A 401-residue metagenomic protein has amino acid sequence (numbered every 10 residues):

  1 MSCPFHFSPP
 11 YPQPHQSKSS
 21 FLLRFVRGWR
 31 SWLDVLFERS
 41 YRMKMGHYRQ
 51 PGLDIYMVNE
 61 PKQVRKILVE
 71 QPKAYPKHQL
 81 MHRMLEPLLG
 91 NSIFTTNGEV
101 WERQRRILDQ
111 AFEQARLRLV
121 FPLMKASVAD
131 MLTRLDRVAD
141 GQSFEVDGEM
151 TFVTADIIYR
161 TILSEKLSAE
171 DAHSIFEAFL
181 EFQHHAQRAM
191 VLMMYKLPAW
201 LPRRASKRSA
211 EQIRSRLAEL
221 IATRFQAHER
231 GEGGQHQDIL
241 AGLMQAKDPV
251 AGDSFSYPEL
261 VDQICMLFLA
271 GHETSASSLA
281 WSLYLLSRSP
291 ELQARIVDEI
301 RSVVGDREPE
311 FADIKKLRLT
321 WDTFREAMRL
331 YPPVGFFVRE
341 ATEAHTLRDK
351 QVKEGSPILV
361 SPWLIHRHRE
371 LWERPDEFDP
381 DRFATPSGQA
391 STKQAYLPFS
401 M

Functional and structural regions predicted by a protein language model:
M1, P9-P10, R39-H47, P51 (+2 more regions): Cytochrome P450 catalytic core segment centered on helix I
M1-R103, L119-R134, L167, S209 (+1 more regions): N-terminal membrane-proximal hinge/A-helix region immediately C-terminal to the signal-anchor transmembrane segment
F21, E86, E113, A155 (+3 more regions): Conserved cytochrome P450 catalytic core segment spanning the I/J/K helices
L23-M43, S215, E219, R307-R348 (+2 more regions): Conserved cytochrome P450 K-helix E-x-x-R motif and the immediately C-terminal K′/meander segment
F25, S40, R49-Y56, A115-A126 (+6 more regions): Cytochrome P450
T154, H272-E299: Cytochrome P450 catalytic-core helices
L267-T274, K393-M401: Cytochrome P450 heme-iron axial ligand motif
V360-Q389, F399: Conserved cytochrome P450 K-helix/beta-meander segment immediately N-terminal to the heme-binding cysteine loop
